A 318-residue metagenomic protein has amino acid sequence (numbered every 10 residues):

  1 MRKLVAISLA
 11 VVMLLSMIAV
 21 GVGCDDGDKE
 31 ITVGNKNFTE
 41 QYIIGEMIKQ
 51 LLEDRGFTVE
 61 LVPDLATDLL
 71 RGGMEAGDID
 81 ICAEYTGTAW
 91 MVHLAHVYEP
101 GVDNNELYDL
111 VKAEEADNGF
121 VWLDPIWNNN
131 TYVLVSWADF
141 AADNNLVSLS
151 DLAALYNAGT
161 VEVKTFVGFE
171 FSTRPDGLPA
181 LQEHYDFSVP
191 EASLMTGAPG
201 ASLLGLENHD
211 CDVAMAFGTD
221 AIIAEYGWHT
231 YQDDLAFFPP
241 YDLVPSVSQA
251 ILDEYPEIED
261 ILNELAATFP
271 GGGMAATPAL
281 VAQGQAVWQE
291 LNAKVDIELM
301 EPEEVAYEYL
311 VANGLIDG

Functional and structural regions predicted by a protein language model:
M17-I31: Sec-dependent signal peptide cleavage junction
E30-D64, W127-L204, M300: Bilobed "Venus flytrap"/periplasmic-binding protein-like clamshell domains and structurally analogous long
Q50-L51, D68-D80, A95, P179-H184 (+1 more regions): Short helices/loops that flank or line small-molecule/ion binding pockets
P63-T67, G77-W90, L107, P199 (+3 more regions): Beta->alpha turn/N-cap motifs
H93-L123, D210, I222-A236: Ligand-binding "clamshell"
Y132-A142, Y241-P256: A bilobed periplasmic-binding-protein/Venus flytrap-type ligand-binding module shared by bacterial periplasmic
S172-D176, A180-F187, N263-G318: An extracytoplasmic/periplasmic, membrane-proximal ligand-sensing/linker region
